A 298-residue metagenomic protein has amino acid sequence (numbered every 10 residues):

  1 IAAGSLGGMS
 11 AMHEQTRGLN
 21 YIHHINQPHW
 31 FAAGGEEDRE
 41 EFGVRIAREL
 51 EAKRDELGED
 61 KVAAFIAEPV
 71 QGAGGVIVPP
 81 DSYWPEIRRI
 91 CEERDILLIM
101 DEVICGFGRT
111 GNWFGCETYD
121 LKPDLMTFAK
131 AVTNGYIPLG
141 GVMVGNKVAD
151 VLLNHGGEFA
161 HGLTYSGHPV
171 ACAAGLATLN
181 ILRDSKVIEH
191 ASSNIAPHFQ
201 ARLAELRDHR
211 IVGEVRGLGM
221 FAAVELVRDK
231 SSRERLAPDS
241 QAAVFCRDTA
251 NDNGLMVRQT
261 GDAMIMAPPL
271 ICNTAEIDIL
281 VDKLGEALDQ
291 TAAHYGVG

Functional and structural regions predicted by a protein language model:
I1-G298: Conserved N-terminal phosphate-binding loop of PLP-dependent enzymes in the Aspartate aminotransferase
